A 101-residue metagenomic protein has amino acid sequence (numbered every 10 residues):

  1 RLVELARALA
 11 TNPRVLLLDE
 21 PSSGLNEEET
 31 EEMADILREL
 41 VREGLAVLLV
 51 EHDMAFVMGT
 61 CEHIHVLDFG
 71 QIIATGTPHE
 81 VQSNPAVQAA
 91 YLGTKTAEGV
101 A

Functional and structural regions predicted by a protein language model:
R1-A101: Glycine-rich phosphate-binding loops of nucleotide-dependent enzymes
